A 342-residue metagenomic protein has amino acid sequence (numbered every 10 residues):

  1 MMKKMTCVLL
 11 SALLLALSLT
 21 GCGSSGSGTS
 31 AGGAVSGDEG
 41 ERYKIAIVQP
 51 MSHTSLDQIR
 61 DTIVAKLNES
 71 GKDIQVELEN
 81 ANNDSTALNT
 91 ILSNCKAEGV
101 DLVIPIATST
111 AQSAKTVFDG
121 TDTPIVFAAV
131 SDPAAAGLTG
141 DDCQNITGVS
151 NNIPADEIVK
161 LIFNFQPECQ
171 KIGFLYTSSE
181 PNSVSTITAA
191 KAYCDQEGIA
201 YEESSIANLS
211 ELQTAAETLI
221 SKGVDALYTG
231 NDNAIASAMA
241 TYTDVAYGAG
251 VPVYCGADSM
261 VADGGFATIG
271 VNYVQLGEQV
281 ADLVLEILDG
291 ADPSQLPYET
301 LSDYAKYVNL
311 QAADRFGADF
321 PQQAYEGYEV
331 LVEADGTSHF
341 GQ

Functional and structural regions predicted by a protein language model:
L19-V35: Bacterial lipoprotein signal-peptidase II cleavage site
G32-V35, E39-V64, S70, E77-T86 (+3 more regions): Extracytoplasmic "Venus flytrap"
D38-E39, D132-K171, V271-A291: Hydrophobic alpha-helical segments within soluble ligand-binding/sensing domains
I45, I63, G148-E197, P297-A313: An alpha-beta-alpha
E69-L88, N145-I146, Y193-L209: Short beta-strand elements in bilobed, periplasmic/extracellular small-molecule ligand-binding domains
L78-L138, D232-G256: Beta-alpha junction/loop-to-helix N-cap segments that form part of ligand/metal-binding clefts
P181-V251, A257: Pocket-lining segment of extracytoplasmic ligand-binding domains
E286-Q342: Hinge/cleft segment of the Venus flytrap/periplasmic-binding protein
